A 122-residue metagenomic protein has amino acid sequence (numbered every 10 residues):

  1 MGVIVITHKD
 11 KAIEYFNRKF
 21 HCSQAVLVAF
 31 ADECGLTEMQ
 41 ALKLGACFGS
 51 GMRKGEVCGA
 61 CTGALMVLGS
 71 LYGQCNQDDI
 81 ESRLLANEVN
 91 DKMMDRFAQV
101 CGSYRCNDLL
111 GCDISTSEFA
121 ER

Functional and structural regions predicted by a protein language model:
G2, L27-A46: Acidic-glycine-rich active-site phosphate/pyrophosphate-binding loop
G2-N17: Polybasic, low-complexity association/targeting segments
R18-Q24: Short acidic alpha-helix initiation/capping motifs at coil-to-helix transition points, especially at protein N-termini
C22, C58, C106: Short cysteine clusters
A25-D32, V67-L68, D78-R122: Amphipathic alpha-helical interface segments
C47-G55: Transmembrane alpha-helix interface/packing and boundary motifs in multi-pass membrane proteins, characterized by
G63-L71: DPxDG-like acidic metal-binding loop motif
Y72-N76: Membrane-helix exit/interface motif
